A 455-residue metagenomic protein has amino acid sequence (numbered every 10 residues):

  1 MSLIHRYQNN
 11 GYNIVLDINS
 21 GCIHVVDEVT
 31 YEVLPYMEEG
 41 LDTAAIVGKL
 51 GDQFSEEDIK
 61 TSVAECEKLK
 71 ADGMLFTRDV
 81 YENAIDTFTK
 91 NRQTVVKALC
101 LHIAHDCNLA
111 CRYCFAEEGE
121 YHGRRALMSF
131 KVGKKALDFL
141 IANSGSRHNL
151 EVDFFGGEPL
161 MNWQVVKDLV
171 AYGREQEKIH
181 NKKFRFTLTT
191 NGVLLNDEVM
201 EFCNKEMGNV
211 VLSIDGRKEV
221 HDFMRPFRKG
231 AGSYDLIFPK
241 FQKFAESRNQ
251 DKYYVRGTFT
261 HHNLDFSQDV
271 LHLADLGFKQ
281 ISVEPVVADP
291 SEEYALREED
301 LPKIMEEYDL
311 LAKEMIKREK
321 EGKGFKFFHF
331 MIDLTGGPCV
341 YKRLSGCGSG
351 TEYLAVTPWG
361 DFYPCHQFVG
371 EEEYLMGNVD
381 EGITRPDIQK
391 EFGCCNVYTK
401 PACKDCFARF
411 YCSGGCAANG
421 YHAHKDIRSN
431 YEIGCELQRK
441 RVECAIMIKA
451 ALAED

Functional and structural regions predicted by a protein language model:
M1-M37: Acidic, low-complexity/disordered tracts enriched in E/D and polar residues
G40-G51: Short acidic, hydrophobic short linear motifs in intrinsically disordered regions
Q53-F54, K60-T61, E65-D72, F76-D79 (+2 more regions): Conserved alpha-helical substructure of the radical SAM core
G133, L137-D153, N162-V286: Radical SAM/AdoMet-radical enzyme domain recognition
L137-F155, F392-C394, S429-D455: Short Fe-S-cluster ligation motifs
E219, F223-D235, Q242, E246-S349 (+2 more regions): Radical SAM enzyme [4Fe-4S]-AdoMet core and its adjacent flexible, acidic and glycine-rich loops/tails across
P302-G336, H366-S413: C-terminal accessory region of radical SAM enzymes
C394-C444: Cysteine-cluster motifs in flexible loop/terminal segments that predominantly coordinate metals
